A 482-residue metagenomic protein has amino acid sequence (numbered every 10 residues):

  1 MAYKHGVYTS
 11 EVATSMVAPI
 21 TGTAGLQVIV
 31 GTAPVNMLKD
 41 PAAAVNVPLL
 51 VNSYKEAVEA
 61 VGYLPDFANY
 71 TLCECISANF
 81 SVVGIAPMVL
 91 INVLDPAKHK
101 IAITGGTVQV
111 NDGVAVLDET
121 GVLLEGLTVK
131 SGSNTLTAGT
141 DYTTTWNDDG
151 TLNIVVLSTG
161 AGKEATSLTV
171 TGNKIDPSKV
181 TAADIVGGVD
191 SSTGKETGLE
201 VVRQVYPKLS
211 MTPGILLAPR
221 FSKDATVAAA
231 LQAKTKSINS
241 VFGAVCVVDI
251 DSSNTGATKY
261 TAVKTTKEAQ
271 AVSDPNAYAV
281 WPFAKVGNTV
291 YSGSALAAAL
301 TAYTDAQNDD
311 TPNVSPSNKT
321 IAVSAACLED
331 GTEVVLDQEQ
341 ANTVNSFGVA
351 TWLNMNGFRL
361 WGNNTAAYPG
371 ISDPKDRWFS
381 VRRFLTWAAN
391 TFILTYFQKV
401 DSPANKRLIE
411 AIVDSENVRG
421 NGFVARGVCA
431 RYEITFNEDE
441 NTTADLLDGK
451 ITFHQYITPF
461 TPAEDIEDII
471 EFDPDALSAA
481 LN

Functional and structural regions predicted by a protein language model:
A2-V45, L49-K55, G62, A68-P96 (+4 more regions): A glycine- and small-residue-enriched flexible loop/hinge signal that marks low-structured segments
N46, L124-G126, G139, A165 (+1 more regions): Surface-exposed or flexible loop/turn and strand-edge residues in extracellular/cell-surface modules
I85-D148, K174-D176: Extended beta-strand solenoid/passenger and fiber regions
M88, I101, T171-S191, C429-N482: Compositionally biased, low-complexity/repeat regions
T145-A165: A surface-exposed beta-strand-loop module
T166-V170: Short, well-structured beta-strand segments within conserved domains
A269, Y291-G293, A297-Y303, S415-F436 (+2 more regions): Sequence/fold signature of self-assembling virion shell proteins
W378-D439: Acidic, low-complexity glycine/serine/threonine-rich segments
